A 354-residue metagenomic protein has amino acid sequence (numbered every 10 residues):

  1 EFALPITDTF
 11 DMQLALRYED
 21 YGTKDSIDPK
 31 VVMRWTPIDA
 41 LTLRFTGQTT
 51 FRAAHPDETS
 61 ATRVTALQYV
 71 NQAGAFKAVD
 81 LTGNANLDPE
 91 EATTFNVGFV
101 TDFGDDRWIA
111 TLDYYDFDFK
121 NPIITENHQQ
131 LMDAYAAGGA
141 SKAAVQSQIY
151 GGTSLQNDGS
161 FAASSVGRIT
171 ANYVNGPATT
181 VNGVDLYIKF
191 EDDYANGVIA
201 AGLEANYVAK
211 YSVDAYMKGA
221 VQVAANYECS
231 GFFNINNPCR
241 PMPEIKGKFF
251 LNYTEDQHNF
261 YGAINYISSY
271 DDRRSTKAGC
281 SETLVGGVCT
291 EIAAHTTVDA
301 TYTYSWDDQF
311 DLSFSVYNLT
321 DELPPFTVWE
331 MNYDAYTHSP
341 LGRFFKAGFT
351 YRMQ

Functional and structural regions predicted by a protein language model:
E1-R34, A92, T254, N259-I267: Surface-exposed extracellular loop regions of Gram-negative outer-membrane beta-barrel proteins
F2-L4, V31-W35, V97-T101, L186-F190 (+5 more regions): Residues on the lipid-exposed face of transmembrane beta-strands in outer-membrane beta-barrel proteins
T9, D118-F119, E126-R274: Gram-negative outer-membrane beta-barrel transporters
T9-M12, D39-L43, D105-A110, N196-I199 (+3 more regions): Repeated loop/turn-to-beta-strand initiation elements of outer-membrane beta-barrel proteins
L16-G22, G47-A53, T62, T93-F95 (+9 more regions): Transmembrane beta-strands of outer-membrane beta-barrel pores
D39-T93, I109-A110, D116-F161, D271 (+1 more regions): Surface-exposed extracellular loop regions of Gram-negative outer-membrane beta-barrel proteins, predominantly
A53-D113, F117, I169-V184, K189-Y194 (+3 more regions): Outer-membrane beta-barrel signature, preferentially recognizing the C-terminal barrel domain of Gram-negative
D118-K120, A209-S212, A263-S281, T303-Q354: C-terminal beta-signal and adjacent terminal beta-strands/loops of Gram-negative outer-membrane beta-barrel proteins
